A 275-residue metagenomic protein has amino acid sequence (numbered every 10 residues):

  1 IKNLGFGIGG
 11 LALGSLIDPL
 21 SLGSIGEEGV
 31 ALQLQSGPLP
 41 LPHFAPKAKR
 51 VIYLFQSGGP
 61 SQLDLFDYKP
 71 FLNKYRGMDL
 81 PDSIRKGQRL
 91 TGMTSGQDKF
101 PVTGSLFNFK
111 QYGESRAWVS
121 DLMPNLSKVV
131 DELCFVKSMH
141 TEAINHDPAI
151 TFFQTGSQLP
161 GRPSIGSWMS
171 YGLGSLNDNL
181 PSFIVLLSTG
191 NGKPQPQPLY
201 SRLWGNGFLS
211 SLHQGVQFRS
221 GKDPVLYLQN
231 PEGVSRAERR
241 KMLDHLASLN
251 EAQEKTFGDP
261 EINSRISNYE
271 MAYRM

Functional and structural regions predicted by a protein language model:
I1-M275: Ligand-binding pockets and gating/stacking loops
